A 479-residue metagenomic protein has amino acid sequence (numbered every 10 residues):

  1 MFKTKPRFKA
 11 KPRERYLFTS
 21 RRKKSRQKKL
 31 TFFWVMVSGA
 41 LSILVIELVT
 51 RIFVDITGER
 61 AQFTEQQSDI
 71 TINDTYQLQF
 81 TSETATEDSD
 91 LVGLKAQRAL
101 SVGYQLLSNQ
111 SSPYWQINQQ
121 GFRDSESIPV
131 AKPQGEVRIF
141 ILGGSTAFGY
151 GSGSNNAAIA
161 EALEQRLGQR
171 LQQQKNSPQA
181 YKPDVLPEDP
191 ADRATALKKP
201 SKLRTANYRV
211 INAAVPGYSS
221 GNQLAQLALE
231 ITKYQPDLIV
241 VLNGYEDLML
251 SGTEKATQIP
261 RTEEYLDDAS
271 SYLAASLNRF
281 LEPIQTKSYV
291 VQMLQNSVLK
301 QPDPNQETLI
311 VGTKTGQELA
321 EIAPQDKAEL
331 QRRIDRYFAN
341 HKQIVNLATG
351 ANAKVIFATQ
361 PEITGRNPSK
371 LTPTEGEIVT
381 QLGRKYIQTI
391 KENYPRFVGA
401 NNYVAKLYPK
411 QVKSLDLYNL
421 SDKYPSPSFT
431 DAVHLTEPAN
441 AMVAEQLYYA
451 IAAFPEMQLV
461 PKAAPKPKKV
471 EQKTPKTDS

Functional and structural regions predicted by a protein language model:
M1-R138, S152-G153, Q174-A180, K233-Q235 (+1 more regions): N-terminal secretory targeting modules
E47-L48, T349-P368, T372-P373, I390-S426 (+2 more regions): Extracellular serine-dependent O-acyl
P113, I117-A213, A228, Q235 (+3 more regions): Serine-esterase "nucleophile elbow" of acetyl-processing enzymes
S145-F148, V215-S220, Y245-L250, E362-G365 (+2 more regions): Solvent-exposed loop/turn segments at secondary-structure junctions within structured extracellular/periplasmic domains
S145-S154, N212-G217, K327-I334, I387-I390 (+1 more regions): Second-shell loop/turn segments in exported
E164, G168-Q172, A228-T232, G244 (+3 more regions): Sec-exported extracytoplasmic/periplasmic mature domains
D247-F397: Serine-dependent acyl-ester chemistry module
Y337, N401, K410-K413, S426-P475: Histidine-centered active-site loop/cap adjacent to the catalytic His in serine esterases/O-acetyl transfer systems
